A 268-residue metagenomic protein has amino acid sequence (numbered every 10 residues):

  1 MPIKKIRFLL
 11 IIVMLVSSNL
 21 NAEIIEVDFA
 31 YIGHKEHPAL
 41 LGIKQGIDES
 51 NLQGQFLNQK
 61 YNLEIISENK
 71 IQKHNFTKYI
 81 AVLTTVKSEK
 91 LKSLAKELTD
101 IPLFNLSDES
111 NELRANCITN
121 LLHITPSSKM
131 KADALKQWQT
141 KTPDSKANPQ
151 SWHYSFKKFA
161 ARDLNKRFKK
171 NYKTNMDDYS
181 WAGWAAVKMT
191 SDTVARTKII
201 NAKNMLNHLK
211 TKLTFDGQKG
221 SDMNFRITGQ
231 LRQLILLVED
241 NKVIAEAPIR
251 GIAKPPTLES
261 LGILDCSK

Functional and structural regions predicted by a protein language model:
P2-I3, F8-L10, N21-K268: Extracytosolic ligand-binding ectodomains
V13-M14: Compositionally biased, low-complexity segments
S17-N19: N-terminal signal peptide c-region/cleavage motif recognized by signal peptidases
